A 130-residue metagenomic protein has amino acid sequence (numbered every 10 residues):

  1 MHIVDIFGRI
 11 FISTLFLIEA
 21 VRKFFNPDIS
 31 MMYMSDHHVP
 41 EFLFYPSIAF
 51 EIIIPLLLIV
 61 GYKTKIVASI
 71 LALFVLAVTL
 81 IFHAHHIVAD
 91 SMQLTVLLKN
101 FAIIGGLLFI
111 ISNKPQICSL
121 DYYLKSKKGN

Functional and structural regions predicted by a protein language model:
M1-F25, M32, F42-A49, I53 (+1 more regions): Extended, low-polarity transmembrane helix blocks
H37-E41: Juxtamembrane segments of multi-pass membrane glycosylation machinery that transfer sugars from lipid-linked donors
